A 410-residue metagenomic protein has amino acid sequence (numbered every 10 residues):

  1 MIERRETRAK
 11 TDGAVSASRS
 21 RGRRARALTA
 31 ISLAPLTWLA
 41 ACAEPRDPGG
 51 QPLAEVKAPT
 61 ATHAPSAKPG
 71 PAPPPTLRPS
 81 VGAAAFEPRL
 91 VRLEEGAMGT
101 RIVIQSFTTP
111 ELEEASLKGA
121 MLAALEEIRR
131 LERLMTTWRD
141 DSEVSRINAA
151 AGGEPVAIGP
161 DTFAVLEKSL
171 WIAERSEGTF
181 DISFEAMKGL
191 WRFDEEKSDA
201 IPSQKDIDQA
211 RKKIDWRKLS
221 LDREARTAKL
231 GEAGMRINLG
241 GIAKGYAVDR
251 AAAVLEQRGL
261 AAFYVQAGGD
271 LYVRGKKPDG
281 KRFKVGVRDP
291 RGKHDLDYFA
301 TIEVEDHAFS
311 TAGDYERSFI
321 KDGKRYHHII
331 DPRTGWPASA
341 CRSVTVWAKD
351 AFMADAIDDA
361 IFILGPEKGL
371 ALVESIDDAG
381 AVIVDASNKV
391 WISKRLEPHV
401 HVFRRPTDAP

Functional and structural regions predicted by a protein language model:
I2-E6, D12-V15, R19-P410: Mature catalytic core of soluble alpha/beta enzymes
